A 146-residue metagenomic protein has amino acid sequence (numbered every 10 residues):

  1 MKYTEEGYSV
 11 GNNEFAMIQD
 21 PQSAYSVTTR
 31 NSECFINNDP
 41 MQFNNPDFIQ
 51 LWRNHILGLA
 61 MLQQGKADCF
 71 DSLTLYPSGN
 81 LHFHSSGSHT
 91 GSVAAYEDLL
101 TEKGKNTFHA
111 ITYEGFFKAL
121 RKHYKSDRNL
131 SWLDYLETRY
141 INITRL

Functional and structural regions predicted by a protein language model:
M1: Carboxylate/His-rich catalytic cores and anion/metal-binding grooves
E5-V10, N80-H84: Short catalytic/ligand-binding loop motif for oxyanion handling, primarily in non-cytosolic enzymes, centered on
E6-S72: Acidic, metal/cofactor-coordinating or nucleic-acid-engaging core segments within structured domains
P46-A110: Active-site/pore-lining binding-face segments in mid-to-C-terminal subdomains
P77, S86-L146: Polybasic (Lys/Arg-rich)
